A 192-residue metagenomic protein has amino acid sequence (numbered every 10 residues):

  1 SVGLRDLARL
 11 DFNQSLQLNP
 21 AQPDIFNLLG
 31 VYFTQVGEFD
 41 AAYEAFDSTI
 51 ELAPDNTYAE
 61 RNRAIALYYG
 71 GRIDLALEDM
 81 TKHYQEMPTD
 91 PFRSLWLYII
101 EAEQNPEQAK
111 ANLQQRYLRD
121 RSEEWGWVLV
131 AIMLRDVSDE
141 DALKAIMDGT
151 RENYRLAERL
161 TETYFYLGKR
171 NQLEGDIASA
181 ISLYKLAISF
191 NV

Functional and structural regions predicted by a protein language model:
L18, L52, Q85-M87, R119 (+2 more regions): Structural marker of alpha-solenoid helical repeat scaffolds
P23-D24, T57-Y58, D90-F92, T161: Helix-start (N-cap) detector for alpha-helical repeat units in TPR-like alpha-solenoids, especially tetratricopeptide
F26, E60, S94, G126-L129 (+1 more regions): Canonical tetratricopeptide repeat
